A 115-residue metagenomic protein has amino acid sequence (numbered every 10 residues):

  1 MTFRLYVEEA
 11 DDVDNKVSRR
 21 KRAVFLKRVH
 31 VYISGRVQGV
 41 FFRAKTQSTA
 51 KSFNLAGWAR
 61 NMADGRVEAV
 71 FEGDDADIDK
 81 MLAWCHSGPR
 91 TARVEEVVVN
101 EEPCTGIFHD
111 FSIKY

Functional and structural regions predicted by a protein language model:
T2-Y115: Intrinsically disordered, low-complexity, mixed-charge
